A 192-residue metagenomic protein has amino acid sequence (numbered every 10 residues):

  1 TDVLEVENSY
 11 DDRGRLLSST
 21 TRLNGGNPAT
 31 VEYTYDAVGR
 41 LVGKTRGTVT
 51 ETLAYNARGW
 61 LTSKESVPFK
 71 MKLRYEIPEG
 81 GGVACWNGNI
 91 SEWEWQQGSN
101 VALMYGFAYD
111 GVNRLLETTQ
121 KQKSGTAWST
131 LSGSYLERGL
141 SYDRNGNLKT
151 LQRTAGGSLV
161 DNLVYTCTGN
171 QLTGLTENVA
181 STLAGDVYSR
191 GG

Functional and structural regions predicted by a protein language model:
T1-G192: Acidic/glycine-rich beta-solenoid
